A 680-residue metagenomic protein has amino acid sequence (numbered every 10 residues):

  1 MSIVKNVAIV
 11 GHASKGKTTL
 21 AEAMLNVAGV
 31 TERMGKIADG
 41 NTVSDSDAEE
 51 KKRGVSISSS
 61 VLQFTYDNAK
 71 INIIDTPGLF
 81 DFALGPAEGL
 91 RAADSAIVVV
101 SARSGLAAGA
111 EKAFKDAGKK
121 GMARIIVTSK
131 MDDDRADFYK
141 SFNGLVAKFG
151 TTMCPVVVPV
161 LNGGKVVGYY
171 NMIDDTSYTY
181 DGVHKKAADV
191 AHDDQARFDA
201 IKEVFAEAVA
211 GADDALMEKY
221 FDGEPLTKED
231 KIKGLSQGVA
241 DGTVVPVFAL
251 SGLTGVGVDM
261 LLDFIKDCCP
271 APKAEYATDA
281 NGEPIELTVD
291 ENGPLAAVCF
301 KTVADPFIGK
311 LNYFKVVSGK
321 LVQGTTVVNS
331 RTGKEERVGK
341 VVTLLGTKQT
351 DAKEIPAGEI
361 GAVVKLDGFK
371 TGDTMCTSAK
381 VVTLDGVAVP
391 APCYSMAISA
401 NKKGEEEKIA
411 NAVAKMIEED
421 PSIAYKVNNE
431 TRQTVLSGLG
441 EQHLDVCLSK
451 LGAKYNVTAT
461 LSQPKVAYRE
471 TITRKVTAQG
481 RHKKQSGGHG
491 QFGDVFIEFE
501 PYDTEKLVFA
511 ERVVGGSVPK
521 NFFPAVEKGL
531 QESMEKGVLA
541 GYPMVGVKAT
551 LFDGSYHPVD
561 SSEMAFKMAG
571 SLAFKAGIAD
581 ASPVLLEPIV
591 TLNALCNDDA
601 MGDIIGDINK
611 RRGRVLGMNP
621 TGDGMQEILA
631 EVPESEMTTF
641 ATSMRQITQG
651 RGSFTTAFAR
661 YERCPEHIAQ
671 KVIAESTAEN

Functional and structural regions predicted by a protein language model:
M1-N680: Structural and coupling elements of P-loop NTPases
